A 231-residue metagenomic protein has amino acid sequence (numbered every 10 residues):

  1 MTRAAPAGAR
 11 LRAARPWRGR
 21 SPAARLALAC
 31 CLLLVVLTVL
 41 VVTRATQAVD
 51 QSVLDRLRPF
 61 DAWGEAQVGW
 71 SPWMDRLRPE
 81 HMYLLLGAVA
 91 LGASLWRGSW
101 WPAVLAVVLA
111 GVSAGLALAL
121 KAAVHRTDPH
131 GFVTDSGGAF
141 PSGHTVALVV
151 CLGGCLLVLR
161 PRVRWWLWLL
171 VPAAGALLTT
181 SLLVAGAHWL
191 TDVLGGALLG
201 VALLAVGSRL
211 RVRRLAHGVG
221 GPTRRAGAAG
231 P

Functional and structural regions predicted by a protein language model:
M1-M82, K121-F132: N-terminal transmembrane-helix/juxtamembrane module of multi-pass inner/ER membrane proteins
T2-R18, L91-W100, C155-R162, V206-V212: Structural signal for the C-terminal ends of transmembrane alpha-helices and the immediately following loop
R12-A13, Q67, L84-G92, V150-G154 (+1 more regions): Hydrophobic, membrane-inserted alpha-helices
R20-C31, L86-S113: Interfacial segments of alpha-helical transmembrane regions
V35-T38, G111-A119, A173-G186: Aromatic-anchored segments of alpha-helical transmembrane domains
D50, S113-A117, L152: Alpha-helical transmembrane segments of polytopic integral membrane proteins, especially the permease/helical cores
V104-V133: Hydrophobic alpha-helical transmembrane segments of integral membrane proteins
G131-P231: Membrane-embedded catalytic cores of phosphoryl/pyrophosphoryl-handling enzymes
